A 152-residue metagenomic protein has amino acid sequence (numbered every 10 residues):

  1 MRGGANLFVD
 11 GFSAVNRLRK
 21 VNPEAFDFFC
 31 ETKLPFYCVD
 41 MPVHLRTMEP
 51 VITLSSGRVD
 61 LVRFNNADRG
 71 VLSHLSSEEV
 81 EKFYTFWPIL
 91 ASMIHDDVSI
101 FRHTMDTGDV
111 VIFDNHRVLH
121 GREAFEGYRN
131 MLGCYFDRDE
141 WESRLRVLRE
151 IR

Functional and structural regions predicted by a protein language model:
M1-R152: Active-site environment of non-heme Fe oxygenases that use a 2-His-1-carboxylate facial triad
